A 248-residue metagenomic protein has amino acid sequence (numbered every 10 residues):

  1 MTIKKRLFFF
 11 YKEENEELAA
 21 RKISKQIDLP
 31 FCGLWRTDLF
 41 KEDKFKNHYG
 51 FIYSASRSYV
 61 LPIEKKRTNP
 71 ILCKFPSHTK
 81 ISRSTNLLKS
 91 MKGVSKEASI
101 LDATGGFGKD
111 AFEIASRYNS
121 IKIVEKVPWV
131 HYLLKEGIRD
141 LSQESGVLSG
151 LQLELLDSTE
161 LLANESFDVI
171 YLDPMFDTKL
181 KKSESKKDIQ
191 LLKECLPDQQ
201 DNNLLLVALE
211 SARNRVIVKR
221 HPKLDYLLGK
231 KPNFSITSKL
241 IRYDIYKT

Functional and structural regions predicted by a protein language model:
M1-S99, S116: S-adenosyl-L-methionine
E97, F167-I170, R213: Local beta-strand N-terminus motif with an aromatic residue
S99, N119-K122, N214-R215: Residues at the starts of beta-strands that form the adenosine-phosphate
A103: Conserved beta-strand/loop positions that form the S-adenosyl-L-methionine
F107-N119: Conserved SAM-binding loop of SAM-dependent methyltransferases across substrates and taxa, primarily the Class I
V124-V169: S-adenosyl-L-methionine
P174-L204: Mobile active-site "lid"/loop adjacent to the S-adenosyl-L-methionine
D201-K247: Conserved Class I SAM-dependent methyltransferase catalytic core
